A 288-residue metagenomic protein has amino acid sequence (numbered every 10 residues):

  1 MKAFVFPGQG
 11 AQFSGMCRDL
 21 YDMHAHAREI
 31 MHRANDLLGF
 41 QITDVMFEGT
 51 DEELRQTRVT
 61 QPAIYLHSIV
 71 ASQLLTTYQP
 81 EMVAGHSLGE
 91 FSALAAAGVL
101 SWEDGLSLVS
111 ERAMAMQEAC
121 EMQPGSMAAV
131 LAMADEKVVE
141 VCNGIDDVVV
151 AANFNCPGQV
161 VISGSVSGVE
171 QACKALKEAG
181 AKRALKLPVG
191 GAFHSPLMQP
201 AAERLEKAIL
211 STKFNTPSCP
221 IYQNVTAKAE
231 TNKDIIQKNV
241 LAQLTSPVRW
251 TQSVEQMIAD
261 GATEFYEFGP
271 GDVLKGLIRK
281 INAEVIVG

Functional and structural regions predicted by a protein language model:
M1-V138, R183, L187, E264-G288: FabD-like malonyl-/acyl-CoA
Q9-A11, L38, G98-T245: Alpha/beta catalytic cores of group-transfer enzymes, especially the acyltransferase/condensing modules of polyketide
T60-P62, A192, P247: Glycine-rich phosphate/pyrophosphate-binding beta-alpha loops
T76, K177, I258-G261: Non-catalytic positions within long, well-ordered alpha-helices that form the structural scaffold/packing of enzyme
P247-A262: A short, acidic, amphipathic alpha-helical segment used as a generic capping/interface helix at domain edges
